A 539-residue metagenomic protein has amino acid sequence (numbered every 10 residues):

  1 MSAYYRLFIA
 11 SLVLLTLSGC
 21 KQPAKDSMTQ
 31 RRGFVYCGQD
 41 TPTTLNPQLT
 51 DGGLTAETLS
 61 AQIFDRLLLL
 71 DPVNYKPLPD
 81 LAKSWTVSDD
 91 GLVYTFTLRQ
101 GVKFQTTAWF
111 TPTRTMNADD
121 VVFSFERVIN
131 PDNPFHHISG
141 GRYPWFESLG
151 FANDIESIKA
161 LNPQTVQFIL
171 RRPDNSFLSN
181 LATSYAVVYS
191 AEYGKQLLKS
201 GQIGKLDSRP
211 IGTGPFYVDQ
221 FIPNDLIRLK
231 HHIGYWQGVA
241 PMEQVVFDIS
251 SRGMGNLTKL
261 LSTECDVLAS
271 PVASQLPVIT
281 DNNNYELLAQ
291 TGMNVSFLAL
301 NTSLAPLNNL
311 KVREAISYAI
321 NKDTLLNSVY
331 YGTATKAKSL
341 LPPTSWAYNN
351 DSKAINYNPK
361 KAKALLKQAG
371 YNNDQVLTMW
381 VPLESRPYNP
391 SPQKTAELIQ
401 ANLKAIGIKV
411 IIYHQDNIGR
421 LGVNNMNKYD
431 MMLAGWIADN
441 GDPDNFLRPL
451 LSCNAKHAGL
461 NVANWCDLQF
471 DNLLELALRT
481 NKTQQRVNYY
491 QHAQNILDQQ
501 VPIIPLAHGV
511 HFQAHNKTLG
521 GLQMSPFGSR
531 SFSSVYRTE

Functional and structural regions predicted by a protein language model:
K21-Q22, L326, A405-R420, R448-N516 (+1 more regions): Extracytoplasmic/peripheral linker and loop segments enriched in polar/acidic and small residues with frequent Thr/Pro
C37-D89, E126, N133, I211-T213: N-terminal lobe/hinge region of extracytoplasmic solute-binding protein
P72, K159, P163-Q164, D174-A240 (+4 more regions): Gly/Pro-rich hinge or "lid" segments in bacterial periplasmic/extracellular proteins
K83-P134, Q167: Aromatic- and charge-enriched surface segment that lines or borders ligand/interaction sites
T97, D120, I129-N130, P134-G194: Surface-exposed binding/hinge segments that line and control ligand-binding clefts or catalytic entry sites
D219-I233, V246-L304, N327: Extracellular/periplasmic solute-recognition and catalytic clefts
R228-H231, L307-A401, A405, C466 (+2 more regions): Append "and occasionally in soluble cytosolic enzymes with long acidic Gly/Pro-rich linkers
Q513-E539: Long beta-strand-rich cores associated with HINT superfamily self-processing modules
